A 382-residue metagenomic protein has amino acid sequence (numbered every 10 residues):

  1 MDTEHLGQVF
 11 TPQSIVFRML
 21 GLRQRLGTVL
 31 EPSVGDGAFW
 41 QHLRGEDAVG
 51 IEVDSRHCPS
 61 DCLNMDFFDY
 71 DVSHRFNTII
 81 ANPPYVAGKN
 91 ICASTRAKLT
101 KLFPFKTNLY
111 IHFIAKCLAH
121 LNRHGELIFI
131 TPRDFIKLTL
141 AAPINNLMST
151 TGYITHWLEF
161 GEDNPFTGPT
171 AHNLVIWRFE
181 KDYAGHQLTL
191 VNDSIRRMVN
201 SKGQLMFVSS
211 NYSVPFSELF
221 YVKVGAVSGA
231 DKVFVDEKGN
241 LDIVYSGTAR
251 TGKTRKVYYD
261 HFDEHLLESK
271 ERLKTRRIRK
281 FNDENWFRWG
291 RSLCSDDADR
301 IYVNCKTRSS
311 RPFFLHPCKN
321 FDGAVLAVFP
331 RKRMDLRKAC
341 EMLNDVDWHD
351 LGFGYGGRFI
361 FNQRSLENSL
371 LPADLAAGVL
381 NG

Functional and structural regions predicted by a protein language model:
E4-L20, G27, S33-C62, F67-S228: Signature of N6-adenine DNA methyltransferases within the class I
S14, N164-S309, P317, R331-G382: C-terminal substrate-recognition regions of SAM-dependent nucleic acid methyltransferases
R23, L121, K306, V328-R331: Generic structural signal for hydrophobic core residues of well-folded globular domains
P312: Electropositive, gly/pro-rich neighborhoods at or near active sites that engage anionic ligands
F321: A glycine-rich dinucleotide-binding beta-alpha-beta segment and adjacent secondary-structure elements that constitute
A324-L326: Charge-dense, low-complexity intrinsically disordered regions
